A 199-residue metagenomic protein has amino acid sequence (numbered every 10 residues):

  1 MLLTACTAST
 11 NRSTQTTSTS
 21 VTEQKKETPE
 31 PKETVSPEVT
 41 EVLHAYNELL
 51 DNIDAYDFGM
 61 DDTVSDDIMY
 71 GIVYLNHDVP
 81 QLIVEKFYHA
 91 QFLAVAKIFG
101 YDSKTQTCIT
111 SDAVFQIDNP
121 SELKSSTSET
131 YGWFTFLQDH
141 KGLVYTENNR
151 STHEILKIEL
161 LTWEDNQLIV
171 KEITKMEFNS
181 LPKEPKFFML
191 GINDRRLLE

Functional and structural regions predicted by a protein language model:
L3-A5: C-terminal motif of bacterial Sec signal peptides marking the signal peptidase cleavage site
S9-Q15, V21-V39, S125-E199: Acidic, small-residue rich beta-repeat scaffolds with periodic aromatic anchors
T19-T63: N-terminal low-complexity, Pro/Thr/Ser-rich intrinsically disordered segments that act as propeptides or flexible
N47-M69, Q116-Y131, F178-R195: Repeat-based blade/solenoid architectures
M60-D62, K86-Q91, N148-T152: Short consensus segments that form the blades of beta-propeller domains, in both extracellular/periplasmic
L75-F87, L137-Y145: Acidic/hydrophobic-patterned starts of short beta strands in beta-sheet-rich repeat architectures
L93-T110, L156-E164: Beta-propeller blade repeat segments, especially FG-GAP/WD-type strand-to-loop junctions in 6- to 7-bladed propeller
I109-D118, V170-E177: Beta-propeller fold detector
